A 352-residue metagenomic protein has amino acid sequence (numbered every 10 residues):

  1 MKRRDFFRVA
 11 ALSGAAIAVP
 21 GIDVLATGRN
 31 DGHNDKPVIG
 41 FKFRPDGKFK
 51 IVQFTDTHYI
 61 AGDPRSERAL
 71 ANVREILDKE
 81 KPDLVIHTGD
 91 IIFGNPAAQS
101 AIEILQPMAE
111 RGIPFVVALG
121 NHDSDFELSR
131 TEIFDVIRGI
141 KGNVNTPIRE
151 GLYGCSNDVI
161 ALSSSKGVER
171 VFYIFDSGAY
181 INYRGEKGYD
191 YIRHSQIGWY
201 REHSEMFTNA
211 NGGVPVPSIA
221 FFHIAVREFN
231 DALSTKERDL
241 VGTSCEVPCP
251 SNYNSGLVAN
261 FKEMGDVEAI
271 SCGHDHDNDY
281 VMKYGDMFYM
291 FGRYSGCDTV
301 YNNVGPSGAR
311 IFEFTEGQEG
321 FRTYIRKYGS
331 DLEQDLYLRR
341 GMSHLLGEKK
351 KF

Functional and structural regions predicted by a protein language model:
D5-A26: N-terminal export signals
T27-I104: N-terminal active-site segment of His-dependent metallophosphoesterases
D31, K36-P45, F54, V159-G167 (+3 more regions): Binuclear metal-dependent phosphoesterase catalytic core
H33-D35, I39, F43, I102-G213 (+1 more regions): Extended active-site neighborhood of metal-dependent phosphoesterases/phosphodiesterases
I51-Q53, L84-T88, F93, P114-L119 (+6 more regions): Structural recognition of the beta-strand scaffold that forms the well-ordered cores of secreted hydrolase catalytic
Q53-L70, I92-Q99, Y183-Y191, L240-E246 (+1 more regions): Acidic/histidine-rich helix-loop elements that form or flank divalent-metal/phosphate-binding sites at the catalytic
I60-G62, F93-P96, V117-S129, Y180-Y183 (+3 more regions): Active-site environment of divalent metal-dependent phosphoester hydrolases
K81-D83, V171-I174, E186-D279: His/acidic metal-ligating clusters that form di-metal
